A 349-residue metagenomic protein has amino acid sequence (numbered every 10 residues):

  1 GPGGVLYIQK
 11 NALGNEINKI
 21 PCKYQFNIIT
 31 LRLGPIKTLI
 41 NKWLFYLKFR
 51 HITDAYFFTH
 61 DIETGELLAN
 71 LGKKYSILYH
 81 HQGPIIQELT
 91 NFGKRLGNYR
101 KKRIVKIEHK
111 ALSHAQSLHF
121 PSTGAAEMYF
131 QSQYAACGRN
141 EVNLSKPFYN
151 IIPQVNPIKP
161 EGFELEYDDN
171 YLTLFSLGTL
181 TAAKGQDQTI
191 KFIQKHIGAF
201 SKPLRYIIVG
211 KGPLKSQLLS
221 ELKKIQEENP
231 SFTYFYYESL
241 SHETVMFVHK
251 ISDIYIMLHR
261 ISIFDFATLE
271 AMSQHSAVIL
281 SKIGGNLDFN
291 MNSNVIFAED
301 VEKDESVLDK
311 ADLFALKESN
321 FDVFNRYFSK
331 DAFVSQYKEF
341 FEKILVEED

Functional and structural regions predicted by a protein language model:
L47-H51, I85, N98-F120, C137: Membrane-proximal helix-turn-helix segments that form the acceptor-binding/catalytic region of lipid-linked
Y56-F58, L71-T90, L118-H119: Active-site proximal beta-strand in glycosyltransferases
H119, E166-K184, I190-I193: Conserved donor-binding/catalytic core segment of Leloir-type glycosyltransferases
L219-L240: Nucleotide-activated donor-binding/catalytic signature segment of Leloir-type glycosyltransferases, i.e., the conserved
S239-L240, F247-S252: Short alpha-helical donor nucleotide-sugar binding micro-motif in glycosyltransferases
R260: Aromatic "clamp/platform" in nucleotide-sugar-dependent glycosyltransferases that forms part of the donor/acceptor
A277-L280: Short hydrophobic beta-strand element within catalytic cores of glycosyltransferases and related nucleotide-activated
D312-E348: A charged, aromatic-enriched C-terminal amphipathic alpha-helix characteristic of glycosyltransferases across folds
